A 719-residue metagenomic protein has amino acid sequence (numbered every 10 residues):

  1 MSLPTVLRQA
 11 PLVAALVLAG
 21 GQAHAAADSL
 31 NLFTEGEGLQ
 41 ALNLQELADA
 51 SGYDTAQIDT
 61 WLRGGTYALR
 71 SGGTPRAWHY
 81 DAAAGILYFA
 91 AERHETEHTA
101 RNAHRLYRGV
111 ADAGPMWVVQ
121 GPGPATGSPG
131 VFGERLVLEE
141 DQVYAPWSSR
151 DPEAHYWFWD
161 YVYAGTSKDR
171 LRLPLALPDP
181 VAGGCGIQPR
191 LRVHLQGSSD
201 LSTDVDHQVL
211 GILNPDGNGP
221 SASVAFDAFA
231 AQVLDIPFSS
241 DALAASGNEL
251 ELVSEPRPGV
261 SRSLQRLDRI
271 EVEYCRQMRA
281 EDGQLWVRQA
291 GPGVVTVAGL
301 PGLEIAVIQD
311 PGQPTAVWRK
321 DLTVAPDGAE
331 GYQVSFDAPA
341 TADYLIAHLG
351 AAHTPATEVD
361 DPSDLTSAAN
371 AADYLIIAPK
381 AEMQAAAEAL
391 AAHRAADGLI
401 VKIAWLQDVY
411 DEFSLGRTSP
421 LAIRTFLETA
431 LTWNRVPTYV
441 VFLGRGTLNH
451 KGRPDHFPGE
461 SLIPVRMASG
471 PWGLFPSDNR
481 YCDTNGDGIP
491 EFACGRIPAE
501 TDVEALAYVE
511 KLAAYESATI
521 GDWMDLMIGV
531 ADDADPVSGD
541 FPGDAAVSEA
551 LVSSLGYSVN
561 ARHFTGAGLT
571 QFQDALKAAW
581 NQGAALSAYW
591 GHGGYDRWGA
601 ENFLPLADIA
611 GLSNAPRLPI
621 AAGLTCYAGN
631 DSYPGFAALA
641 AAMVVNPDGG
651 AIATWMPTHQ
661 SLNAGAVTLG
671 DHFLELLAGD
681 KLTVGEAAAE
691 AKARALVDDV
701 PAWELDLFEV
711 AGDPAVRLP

Functional and structural regions predicted by a protein language model:
M1-P11: Bacterial N-terminal signal peptides that target proteins for export
M1-S2, V17, I270: Intrinsic disorder/low-complexity segments
T5-V6, A19-G21: Intrinsic low-complexity/disordered segments
A10-A19: Bacterial N-terminal signal peptides
A25-P719: Cysteine-dependent hydrolase recognition
